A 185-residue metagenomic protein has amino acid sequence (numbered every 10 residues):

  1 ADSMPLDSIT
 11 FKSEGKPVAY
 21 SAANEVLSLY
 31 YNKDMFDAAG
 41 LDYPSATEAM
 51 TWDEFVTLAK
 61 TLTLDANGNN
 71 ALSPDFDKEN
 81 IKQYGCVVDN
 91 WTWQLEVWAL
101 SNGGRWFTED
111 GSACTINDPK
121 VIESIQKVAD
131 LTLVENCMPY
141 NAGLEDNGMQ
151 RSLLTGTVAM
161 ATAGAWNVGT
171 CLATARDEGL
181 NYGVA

Functional and structural regions predicted by a protein language model:
A1-D2, S45-E48, D75-G85, G104-S124 (+1 more regions): Short, solvent-exposed loop/beta-turn-alpha elements that line the ligand-binding surface or hinge of extracytoplasmic
A1-S28, D53, P74-N80, V88 (+1 more regions): Hinge/lid segment of periplasmic solute-binding proteins
G15, A38-A39, Q126, D130 (+2 more regions): Extracytoplasmic/periplasmic substrate-recognition and gating elements
S28-Y31, A99: Short glycine- and hydrophobic/aromatic-rich loop-to-beta-strand nucleating segment in the catalytic cores
N32, D146, A163-C171: Beta->alpha turn/N-cap motifs
A49-V56, Y140-L154: Short helix-initiation/N-cap motifs at beta->coil->alpha
V56-K60, D110-A142: Glycine-centered hinge/linker elements that transmit conformational signals in sensory and ligand-binding systems
T155-A163: Alpha-to-beta junction loops
